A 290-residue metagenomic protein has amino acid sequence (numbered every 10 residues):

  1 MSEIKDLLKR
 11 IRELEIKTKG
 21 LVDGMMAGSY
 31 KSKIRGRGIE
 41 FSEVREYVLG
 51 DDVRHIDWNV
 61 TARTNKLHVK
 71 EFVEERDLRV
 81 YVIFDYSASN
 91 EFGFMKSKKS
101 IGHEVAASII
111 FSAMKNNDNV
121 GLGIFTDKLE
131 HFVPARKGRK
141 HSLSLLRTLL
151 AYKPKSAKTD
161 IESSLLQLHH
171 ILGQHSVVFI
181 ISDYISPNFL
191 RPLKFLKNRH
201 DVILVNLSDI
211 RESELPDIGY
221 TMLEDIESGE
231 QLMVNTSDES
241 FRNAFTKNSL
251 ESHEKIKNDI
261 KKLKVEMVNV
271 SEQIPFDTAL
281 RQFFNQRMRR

Functional and structural regions predicted by a protein language model:
M1-A135, Q167, V177-F179, P187 (+1 more regions): An amphipathic, basic-hydrophobic helix/alpha-beta surface used to engage anionic, phosphate-rich ligands or surfaces
M1-K33, E43, H170-Q174, N188 (+1 more regions): Von Willebrand factor type A / integrin I
N59, P154-K158, I180-S182: Short, flexible loop segments at the rims of nucleotide/cofactor-binding pockets, characterized by
F84, S182, V205: Active-site flanking residues adjacent to catalytic metal/cofactor-binding acidic residues
N90, L149-K153, K264-M267: Short amphipathic alpha-helical interaction patches enriched in hydrophobic/aromatic residues with interspersed Lys/Arg
G102-H103, A157-I161, S249: A conditional alpha-helix N-cap/helix-loop micro-motif detector
P134-R147, N258: Short, electropositive alpha-helical surface patch
H141-S176, N188-F189, D209: Von Willebrand factor
